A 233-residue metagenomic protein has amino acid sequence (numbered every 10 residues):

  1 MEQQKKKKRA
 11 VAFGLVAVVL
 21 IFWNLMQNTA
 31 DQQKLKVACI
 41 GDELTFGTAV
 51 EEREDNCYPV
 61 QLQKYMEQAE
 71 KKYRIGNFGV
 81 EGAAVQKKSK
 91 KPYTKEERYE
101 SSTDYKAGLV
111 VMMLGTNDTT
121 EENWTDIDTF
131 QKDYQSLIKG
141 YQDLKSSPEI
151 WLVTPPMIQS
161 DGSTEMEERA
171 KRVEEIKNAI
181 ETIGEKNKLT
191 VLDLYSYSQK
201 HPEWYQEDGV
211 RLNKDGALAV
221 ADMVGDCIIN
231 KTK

Functional and structural regions predicted by a protein language model:
E2-L15: N-terminal Sec-pathway targeting helices
K8, T94-K233: Alpha-helical cap/lid subdomain in secreted, periplasmic, or secretory-pathway luminal O-acyl-processing enzymes
A12-N24: Hydrophobic membrane-insertion alpha-helices, especially the h-region of bacterial N-terminal signal peptides
W23-G79, R98-D104: Serine-esterase "nucleophile elbow" of acetyl-processing enzymes
C39-G41, G82-V85, N117-D118: Active-site neighborhood of divalent metal-dependent phosphoester/pyrophosphate hydrolases
F46-V50, V85-K88, T120-N123: A generic structural signal for short coil/turn motifs at secondary-structure boundaries
F78-G82, S198: Short, solvent-exposed turn/loop segments enriched in Gly/Ser/Thr/Pro and often Arg
A83-R98: Charged, often glycine-rich, active-site loop that binds/positions anionic groups
